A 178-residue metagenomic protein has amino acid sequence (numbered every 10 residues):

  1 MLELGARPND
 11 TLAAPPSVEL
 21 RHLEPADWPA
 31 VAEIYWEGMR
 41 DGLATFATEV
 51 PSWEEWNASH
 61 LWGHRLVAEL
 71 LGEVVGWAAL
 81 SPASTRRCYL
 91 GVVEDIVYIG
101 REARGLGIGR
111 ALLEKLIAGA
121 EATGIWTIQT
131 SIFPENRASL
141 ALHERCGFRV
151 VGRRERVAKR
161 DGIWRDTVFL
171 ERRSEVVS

Functional and structural regions predicted by a protein language model:
G5-R7, R156-S178: C-terminal "cap" of GNAT-fold acetyltransferases
S17-V31: A short beta-loop-alpha structural element at the N-terminal edge of CoA-dependent acyl/N-acetyltransferase catalytic
E24, G100-E102, F133: Residue-level recognition of the GNAT/N-acetyltransferase active site
D41-E102, L113-E114, G119, R173-E175: Acetyl-CoA-dependent GNAT
A79-P82, R87, Q129-I132, E144 (+1 more regions): Conserved catalytic-core motifs of GNAT/GCN5-like acyltransferases
R104, T130-L140: Conserved beta-strand-loop-alpha-helix junction that forms the acyl-donor binding cleft
G105-A118, L140-R145: Conserved acetyl-CoA-binding loop-helix of GNAT-fold acetyltransferases
A120-I132: Conserved GNAT acetyl-CoA-binding A-motif
